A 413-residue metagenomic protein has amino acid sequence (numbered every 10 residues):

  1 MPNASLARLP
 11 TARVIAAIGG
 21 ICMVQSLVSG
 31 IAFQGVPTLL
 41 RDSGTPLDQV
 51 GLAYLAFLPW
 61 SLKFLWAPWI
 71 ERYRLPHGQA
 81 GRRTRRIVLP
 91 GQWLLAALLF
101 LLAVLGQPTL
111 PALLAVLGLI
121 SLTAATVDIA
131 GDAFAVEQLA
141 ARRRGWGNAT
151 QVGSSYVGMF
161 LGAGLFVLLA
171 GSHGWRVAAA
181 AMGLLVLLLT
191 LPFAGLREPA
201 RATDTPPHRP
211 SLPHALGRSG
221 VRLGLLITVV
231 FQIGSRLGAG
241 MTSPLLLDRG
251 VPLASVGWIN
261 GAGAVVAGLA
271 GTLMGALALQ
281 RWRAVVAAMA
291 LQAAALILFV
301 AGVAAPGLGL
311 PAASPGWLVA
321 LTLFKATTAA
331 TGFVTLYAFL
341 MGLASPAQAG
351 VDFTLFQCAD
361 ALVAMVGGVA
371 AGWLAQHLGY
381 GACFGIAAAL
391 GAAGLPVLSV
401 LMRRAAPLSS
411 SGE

Functional and structural regions predicted by a protein language model:
P2-P10, E198-L225: Juxtamembrane intracellular "pre-TM" segments in multi-pass secondary transporters
S5-W60, R222-I227, F231-R249: Helix-loop boundary and gating motifs at the non-cytosolic
K63, G145-G164, A359-G367: Glycine-rich segments within core transmembrane alpha-helices of 12-TM secondary carriers
K63-A80, A270-A284, A375-Q376: Helix-to-loop junctions at the C-terminal end of transmembrane segments in multipass secondary transporters
P90-A96, V177-A194, A382-V400: Symmetry-related core transmembrane helices of the 12-TM Major Facilitator Superfamily/SLC fold
T126-L139, T331-S345: Intracellular juxtamembrane helix-capping segments at the cytosolic ends of symmetry-related transmembrane helices
V285-L336: C-terminal transmembrane helical hairpin of 12-TM major facilitator-type secondary transporters
Q348-A375: A late C-terminal transmembrane helix in Major Facilitator Superfamily
